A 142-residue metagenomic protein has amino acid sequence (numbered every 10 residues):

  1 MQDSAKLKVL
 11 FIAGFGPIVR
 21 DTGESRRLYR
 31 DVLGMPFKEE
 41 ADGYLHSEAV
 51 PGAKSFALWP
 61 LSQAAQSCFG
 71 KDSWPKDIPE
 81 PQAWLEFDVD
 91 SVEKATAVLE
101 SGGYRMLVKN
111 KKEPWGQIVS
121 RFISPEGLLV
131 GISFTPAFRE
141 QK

Functional and structural regions predicted by a protein language model:
M1-R26, Q82-F87, S133-K142: N-terminal beta-strand motif that seeds the catalytic metal site of vicinal oxygen chelate
D3, G70-K76: Short, P/G- and charge-enriched loop/turn segments at secondary-structure junctions
G16-Q63: Core segments of cupin and vicinal oxygen chelate
R20-G23, P79-L129: Vicinal oxygen chelate
S47-G52, F122-P125, T135: Active-site beta-strand termini and strand-to-loop segments that position acidic
W59-P60, R121, I132-R139: Short beta->alpha transition motifs characteristic of CBS
A65-D72, R139-Q141: A short, acidic/glycine-rich surface segment
